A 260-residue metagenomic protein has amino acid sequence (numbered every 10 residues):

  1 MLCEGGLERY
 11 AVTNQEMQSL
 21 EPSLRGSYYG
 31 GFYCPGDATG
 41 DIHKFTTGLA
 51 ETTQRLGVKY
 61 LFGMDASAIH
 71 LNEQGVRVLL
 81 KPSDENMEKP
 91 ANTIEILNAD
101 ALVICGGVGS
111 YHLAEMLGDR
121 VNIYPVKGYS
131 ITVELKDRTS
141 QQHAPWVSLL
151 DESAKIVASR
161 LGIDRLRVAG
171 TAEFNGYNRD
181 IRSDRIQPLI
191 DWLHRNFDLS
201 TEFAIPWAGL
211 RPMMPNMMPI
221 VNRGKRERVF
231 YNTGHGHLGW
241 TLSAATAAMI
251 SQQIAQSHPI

Functional and structural regions predicted by a protein language model:
M1-N14: Dinucleotide-binding Rossmann-like beta1-alpha1 core, especially the glycine-rich loop that anchors the ADP
R9, Y60, A66, T201-F203: Generic structural signal for residues in well-ordered beta-strands
A11-E16, N72, L135, M218-I260: C-terminal lid/capping helical subdomain adjacent to the catalytic/cofactor pocket in oxidative enzymes
T13-N14, F62-M64, L80, I205-W207: Short loop/edge segments at beta-strand edges and connector loops that shape dinucleotide/nucleotide cofactor-binding
L24-D100: Helical element adjacent to the flavin cofactor pocket in flavoenzyme catalytic cores
L61, V103, F230-N232: Hydrophobic/aromatic beta-strand patches that form the interior of the parallel beta-sheet core in alpha/beta enzyme
A68-L71, E95-E227: Active-site substrate-recognition segment that forms the wall of the catalytic cavity or substrate channel
R77-L79, R167, F230-Y231: General beta-strand recognition
